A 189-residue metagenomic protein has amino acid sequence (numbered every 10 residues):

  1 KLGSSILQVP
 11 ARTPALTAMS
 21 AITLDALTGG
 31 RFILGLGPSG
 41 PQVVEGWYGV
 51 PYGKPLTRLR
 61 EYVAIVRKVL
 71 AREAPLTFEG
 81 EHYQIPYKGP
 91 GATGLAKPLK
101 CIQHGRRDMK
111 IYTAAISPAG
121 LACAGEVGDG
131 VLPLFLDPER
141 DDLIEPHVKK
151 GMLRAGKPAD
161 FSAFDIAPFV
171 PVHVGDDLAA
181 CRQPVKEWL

Functional and structural regions predicted by a protein language model:
K1-L189: Active-site-adjacent structural elements that line small-molecule/cofactor binding pockets in enzymes
